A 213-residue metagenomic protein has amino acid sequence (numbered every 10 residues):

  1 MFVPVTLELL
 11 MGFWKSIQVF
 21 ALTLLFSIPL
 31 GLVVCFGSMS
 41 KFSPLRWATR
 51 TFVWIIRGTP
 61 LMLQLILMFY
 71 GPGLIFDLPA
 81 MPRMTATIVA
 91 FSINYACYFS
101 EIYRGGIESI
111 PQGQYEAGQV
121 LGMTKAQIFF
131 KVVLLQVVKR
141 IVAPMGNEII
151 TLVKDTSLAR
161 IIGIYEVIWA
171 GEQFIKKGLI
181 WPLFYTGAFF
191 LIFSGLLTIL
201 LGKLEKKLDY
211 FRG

Functional and structural regions predicted by a protein language model:
M1-G213: Transmembrane alpha-helices and adjacent helix-loop boundaries
